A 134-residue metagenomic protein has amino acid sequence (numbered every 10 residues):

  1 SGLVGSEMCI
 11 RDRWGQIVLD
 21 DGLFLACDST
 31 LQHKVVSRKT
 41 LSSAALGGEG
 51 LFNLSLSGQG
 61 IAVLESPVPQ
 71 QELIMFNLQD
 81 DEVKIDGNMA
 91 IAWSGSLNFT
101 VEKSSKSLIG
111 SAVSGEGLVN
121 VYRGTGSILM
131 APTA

Functional and structural regions predicted by a protein language model:
G2-I10: Short, small-residue-biased leader/transition segments that mark boundaries at the very start of proteins
L3-V4, E49, G115: Short, solvent-exposed coil/turn segments
S6-E7, G15-G47, N53, L64-E65: Intrinsically disordered, low-complexity linker/loop segments enriched in Gly/Pro and charged/polar residues
R13-W14, L78-D80: Short "repeat-start/strand-capping" segments in structured domains, especially the N-termini of parallel beta-helix
D20-G22, A26-T30, F52-Q59, V63-P67 (+5 more regions): A structural feature that tracks compact, well-ordered secondary-structure segments with a strong bias toward
V35-L46, Q71, T100-L118: A cross-kingdom feature marking solvent-exposed beta-strand/loop segments within repeated, beta-rich binding/scaffold
G47-G48, L78: Short, ordered beta-strand-loop transition motifs
